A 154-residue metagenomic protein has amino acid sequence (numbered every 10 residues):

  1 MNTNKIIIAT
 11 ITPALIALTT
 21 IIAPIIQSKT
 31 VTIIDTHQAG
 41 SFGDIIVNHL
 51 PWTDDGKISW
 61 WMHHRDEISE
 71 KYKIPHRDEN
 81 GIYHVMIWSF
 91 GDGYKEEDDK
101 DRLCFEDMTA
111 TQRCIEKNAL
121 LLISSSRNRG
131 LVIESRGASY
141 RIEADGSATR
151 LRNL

Functional and structural regions predicted by a protein language model:
M1-N2: N-terminal Lys/Arg-rich, disordered targeting/topogenic segments
K5-Q27: Hydrophobic membrane-insertion alpha-helices, especially the h-region of bacterial N-terminal signal peptides
I25, H37-A39, E79, I115 (+2 more regions): A generic structural signal for short, solvent-exposed coil/turn residues that cap or connect secondary-structure
T36-P51: Acidic/histidine-rich, surface-exposed loop or edge segments in extracytoplasmic proteins
D44, H84-W88, L120-L122, V132 (+1 more regions): Ordered hydrophobic segments in well-structured contexts
N48-A119: Mature extracytoplasmic domains of secretory-pathway proteins
I123-L154: C-terminal partner/receptor-binding element of secreted or periplasmic proteins
